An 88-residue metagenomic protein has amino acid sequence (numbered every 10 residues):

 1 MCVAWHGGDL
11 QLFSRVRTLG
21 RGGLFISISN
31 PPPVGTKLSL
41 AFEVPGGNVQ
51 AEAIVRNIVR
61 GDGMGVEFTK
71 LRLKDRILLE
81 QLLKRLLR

Functional and structural regions predicted by a protein language model:
M1-R88: Structured alpha-helical
